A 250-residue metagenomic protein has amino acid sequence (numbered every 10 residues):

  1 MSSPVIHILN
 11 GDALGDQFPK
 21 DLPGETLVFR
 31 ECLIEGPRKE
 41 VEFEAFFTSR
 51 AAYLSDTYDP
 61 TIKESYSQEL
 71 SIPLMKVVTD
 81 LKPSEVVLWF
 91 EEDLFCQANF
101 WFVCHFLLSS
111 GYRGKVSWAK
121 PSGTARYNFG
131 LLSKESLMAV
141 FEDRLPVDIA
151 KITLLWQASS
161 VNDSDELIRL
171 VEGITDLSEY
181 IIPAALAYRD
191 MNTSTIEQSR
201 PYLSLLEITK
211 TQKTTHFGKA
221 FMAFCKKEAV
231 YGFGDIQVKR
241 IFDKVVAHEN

Functional and structural regions predicted by a protein language model:
M1-K63, E69: A structured, charge-rich N-terminal accessory region that forms the first stable segment of a protein and links
D16-K20, R38-K39, C96-C104, Y127-L131: A short acidic (Asp/Glu
Y58-W101: Long, hydrophobic/aromatic-enriched structural stretches that serve as scaffold segments
F102-V116: A short alpha->loop->secondary-structure connector
A119-L137: Short, conserved secondary-structure transition motifs
L131-T211: A conserved mid-domain beta-alpha-beta active-site/ligand-binding segment of alpha/beta enzyme cores
L203-S204, C225-N250: Charge-enriched amphipathic alpha-helical scaffolds
K213-F224: Short acidic, hydrophobic short linear motifs in intrinsically disordered regions
